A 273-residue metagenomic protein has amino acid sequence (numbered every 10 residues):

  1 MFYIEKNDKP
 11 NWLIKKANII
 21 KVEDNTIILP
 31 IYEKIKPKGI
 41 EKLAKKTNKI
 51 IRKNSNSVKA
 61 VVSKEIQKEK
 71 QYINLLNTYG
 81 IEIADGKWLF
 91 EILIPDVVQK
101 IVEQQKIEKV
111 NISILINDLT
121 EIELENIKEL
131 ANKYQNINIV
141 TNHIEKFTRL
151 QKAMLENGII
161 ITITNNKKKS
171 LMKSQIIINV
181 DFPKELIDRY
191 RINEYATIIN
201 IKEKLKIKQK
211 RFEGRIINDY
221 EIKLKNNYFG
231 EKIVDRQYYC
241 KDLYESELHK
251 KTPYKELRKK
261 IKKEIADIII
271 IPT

Functional and structural regions predicted by a protein language model:
M1-E23: N-terminal basic/disordered segments at the start of proteins
P37-K53, P95-V98, E123-I127: Well-ordered, non-membrane alpha-helical segments in soluble/globular domains
K45, K49-I92: Phosphate/diphosphate ligand-binding glycine-rich loop within oxidoreductases
I66-I73, E123-E125, I144-Q151, E185-I187 (+1 more regions): Short, charged/polar "capping" segments at the starts of alpha-helices and the immediately preceding loops
E91-V110: Short internal alpha-helix immediately C-terminal to a glycine-rich phosphate-binding loop in Rossmann-like
Q105-K168: Glycine-rich phosphate/diphosphate-binding loop of Rossmann-like nucleotide-binding domains
I159-K225: Rossmann-like adenosine-cofactor binding region
Y195-T273: Adenosine-phosphate binding glycine-rich loop
